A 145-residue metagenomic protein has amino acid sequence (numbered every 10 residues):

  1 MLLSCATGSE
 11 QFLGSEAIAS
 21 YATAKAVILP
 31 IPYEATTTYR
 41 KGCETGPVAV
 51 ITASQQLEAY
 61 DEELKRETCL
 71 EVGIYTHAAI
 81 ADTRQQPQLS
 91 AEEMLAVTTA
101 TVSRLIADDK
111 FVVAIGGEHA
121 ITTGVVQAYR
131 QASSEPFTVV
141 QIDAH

Functional and structural regions predicted by a protein language model:
L2-T138: Metal-dependent C-N hydrolase catalytic cores
F137, I142-H145: Mid-sequence, gly/pro-rich, charge-dense loop/helix-turn segments that line enzyme active sites
